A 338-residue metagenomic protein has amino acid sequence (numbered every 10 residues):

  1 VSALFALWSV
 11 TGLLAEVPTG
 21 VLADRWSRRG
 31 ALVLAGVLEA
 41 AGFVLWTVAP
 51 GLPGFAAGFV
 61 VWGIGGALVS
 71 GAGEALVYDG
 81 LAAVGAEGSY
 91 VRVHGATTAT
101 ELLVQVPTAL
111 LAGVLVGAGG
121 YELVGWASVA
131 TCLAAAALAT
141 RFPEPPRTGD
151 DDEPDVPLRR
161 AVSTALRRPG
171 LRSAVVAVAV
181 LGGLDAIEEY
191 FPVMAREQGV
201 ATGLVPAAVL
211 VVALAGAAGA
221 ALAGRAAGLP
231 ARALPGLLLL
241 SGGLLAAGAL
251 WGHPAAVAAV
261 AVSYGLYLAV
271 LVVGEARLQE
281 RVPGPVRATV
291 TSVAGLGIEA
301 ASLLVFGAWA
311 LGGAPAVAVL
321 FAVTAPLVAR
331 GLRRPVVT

Functional and structural regions predicted by a protein language model:
L13-V21, R29, Q198-T338: C-terminal transmembrane bundle of multi-pass solute transporters/carriers
V37-G51, L239-G252: C-terminal ends and interior cores of transmembrane alpha-helices in multi-pass membrane transporters/permeases
W46-V48, Q105-S128, R196-G199, A301-F321: Transmembrane alpha-helix termini and helix-breaking/packing motifs in multi-pass membrane transporters
P53-G65, A255-V262: Paired small-residue
F59-L102: Cytoplasmic helix-loop-helix junction between adjacent transmembrane helices in 12-TM secondary transporters
G119-W126, S163-A218: A single, central transmembrane helix in multi-pass transporters
S128, C132-E153, G331-T338: Helix-loop junctions on the cytosolic side of multi-pass membrane transporters, especially the intracellular loop
R141-V176: Juxtamembrane intracellular "pre-TM" segments in multi-pass secondary transporters
